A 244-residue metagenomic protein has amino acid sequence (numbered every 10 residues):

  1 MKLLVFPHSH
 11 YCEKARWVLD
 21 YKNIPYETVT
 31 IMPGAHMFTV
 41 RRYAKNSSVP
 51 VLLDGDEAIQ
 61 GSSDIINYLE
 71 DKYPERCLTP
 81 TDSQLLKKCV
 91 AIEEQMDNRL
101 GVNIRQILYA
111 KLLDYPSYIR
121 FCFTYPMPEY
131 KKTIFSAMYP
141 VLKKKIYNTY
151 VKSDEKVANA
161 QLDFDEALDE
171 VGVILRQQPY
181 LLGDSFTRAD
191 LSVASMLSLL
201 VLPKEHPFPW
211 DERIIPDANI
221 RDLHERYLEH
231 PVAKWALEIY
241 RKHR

Functional and structural regions predicted by a protein language model:
M1-K132: GST-like domain detector, emphasizing the conserved glutathione-binding G-site in the N-terminal thioredoxin-like
L3-P7, L53-E57, I92, M96 (+3 more regions): Conserved aromatic-histidine-acidic binding/catalytic patches
A44-S48, N148, G172-V173, I215-P216: Short acidic (Asp/Glu) and glycine-rich catalytic loops that position anionic groups and cofactors
Y68, I174, E238-K242: C-terminal alpha-helix
Q84, K88-A91, Q95, N159-E166 (+2 more regions): A non-catalytic, amphipathic alpha-helix used as a structural packing/dimerization or gating element in enzyme scaffolds
L100-D211: GST-like fold's C-terminal all-alpha helical module
K144-S153, V232-R244: Long, charge-rich low-complexity segments
M196-K242: Short His-centered aromatic/hydrophobic patch
